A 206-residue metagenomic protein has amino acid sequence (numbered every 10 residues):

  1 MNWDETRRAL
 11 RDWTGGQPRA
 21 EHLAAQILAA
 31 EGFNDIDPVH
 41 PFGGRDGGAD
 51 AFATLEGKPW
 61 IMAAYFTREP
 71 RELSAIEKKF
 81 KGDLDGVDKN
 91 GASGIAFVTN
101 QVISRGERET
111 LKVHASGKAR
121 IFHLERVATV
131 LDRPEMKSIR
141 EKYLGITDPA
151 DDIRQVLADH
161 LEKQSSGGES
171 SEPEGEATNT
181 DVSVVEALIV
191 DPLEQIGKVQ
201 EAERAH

Functional and structural regions predicted by a protein language model:
M1-H206: Mixed-charge (Asp/Glu-Lys/Arg
